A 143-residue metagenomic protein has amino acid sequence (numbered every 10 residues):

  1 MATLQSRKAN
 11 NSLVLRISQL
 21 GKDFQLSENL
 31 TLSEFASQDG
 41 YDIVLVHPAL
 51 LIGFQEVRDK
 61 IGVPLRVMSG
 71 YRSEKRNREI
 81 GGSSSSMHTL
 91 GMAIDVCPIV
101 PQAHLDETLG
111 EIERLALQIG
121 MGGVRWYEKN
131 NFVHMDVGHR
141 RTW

Functional and structural regions predicted by a protein language model:
M1-R58, A116, N130, G138-W143: Extracytoplasmic cell-surface/polysaccharide-interacting catalytic and binding patches
A2-L13, S85-M92, P98-W143: Catalytic cores and adjacent binding grooves of peptidoglycan-active enzymes
Q19, I80, Q118-M121: Intrinsically disordered, low-complexity segments enriched in small/polar residues
L26-S27, G81-S85: Short hydrophobic/aromatic-rich motifs at helix boundaries and adjacent loops
L30-E34, D59-P64, P98-Q102: Generic detector of short, locally flexible boundary/turn motifs and exposed helical patches
Q38-G40, L65-Y71, L105-G110: N-terminal start-of-chain detector that recognizes signal peptides and the immediate post-cleavage beginning
L45-P48, R72-N77, Q102-L105, I112-A116: A short linear-motif detector with a strong N-terminal bias
A49-G81: Extended, low-complexity, intrinsically disordered C-terminal regulatory tails of eukaryotic serine/threonine kinases
